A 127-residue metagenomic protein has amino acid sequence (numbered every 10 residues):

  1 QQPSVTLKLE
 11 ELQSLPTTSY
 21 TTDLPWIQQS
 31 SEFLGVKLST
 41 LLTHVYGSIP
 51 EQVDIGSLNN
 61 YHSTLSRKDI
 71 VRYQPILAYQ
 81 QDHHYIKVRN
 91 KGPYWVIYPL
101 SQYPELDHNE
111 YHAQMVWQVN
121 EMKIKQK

Functional and structural regions predicted by a protein language model:
Q1-K127: N-terminal intrinsically disordered, low-complexity segments enriched in P/E/S/T
